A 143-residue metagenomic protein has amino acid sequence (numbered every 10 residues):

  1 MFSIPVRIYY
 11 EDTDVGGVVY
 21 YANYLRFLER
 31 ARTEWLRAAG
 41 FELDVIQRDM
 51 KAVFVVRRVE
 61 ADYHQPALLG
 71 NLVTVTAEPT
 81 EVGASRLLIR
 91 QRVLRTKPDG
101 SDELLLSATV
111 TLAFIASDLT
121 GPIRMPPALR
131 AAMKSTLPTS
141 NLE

Functional and structural regions predicted by a protein language model:
M1-V56, A116-E143: Hot-dog-fold acyl-thioester-processing enzymes
P5-Y9, D62, T111: Generic structural detector for well-ordered beta-strands
R37, Y63, L68-L72, T80-E143: HotDog/MaoC-like acyl-thioester-processing domains
M50, R57, V73, L87: Exposed loop/turn and edge beta-strand positions of beta-sandwich/beta-sheet ligand-binding modules
R57-Y63, V75-T76: Short structured motifs
